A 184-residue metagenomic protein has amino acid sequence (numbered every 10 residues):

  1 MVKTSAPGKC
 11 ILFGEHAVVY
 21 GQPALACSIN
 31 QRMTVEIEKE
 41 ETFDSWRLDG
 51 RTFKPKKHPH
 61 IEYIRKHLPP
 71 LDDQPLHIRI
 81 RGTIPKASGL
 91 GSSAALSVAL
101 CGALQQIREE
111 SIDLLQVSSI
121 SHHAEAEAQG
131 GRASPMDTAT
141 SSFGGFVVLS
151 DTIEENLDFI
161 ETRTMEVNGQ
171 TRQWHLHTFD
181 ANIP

Functional and structural regions predicted by a protein language model:
M1-L90, G102-I112, G144: ATP-binding N-lobe of GHMP and related small-molecule kinases
I11, V19-Q22, A26-C27, Q106-P184: ATP-dependent small-molecule kinase catalytic core of the GHMP/sugar-kinase superfamily and closely related
S93: Short, conserved phosphate/pyrophosphate- and ester-handling motifs at nucleotide-, phospho-/glycolipid
L96: Conserved cofactor-binding/catalytic machinery of classical short-chain dehydrogenase/reductase
A99: Active-site signature of alpha/beta-hydrolase-fold catalytic machinery across serine- and Asp/Cys-nucleophile hydrolases
